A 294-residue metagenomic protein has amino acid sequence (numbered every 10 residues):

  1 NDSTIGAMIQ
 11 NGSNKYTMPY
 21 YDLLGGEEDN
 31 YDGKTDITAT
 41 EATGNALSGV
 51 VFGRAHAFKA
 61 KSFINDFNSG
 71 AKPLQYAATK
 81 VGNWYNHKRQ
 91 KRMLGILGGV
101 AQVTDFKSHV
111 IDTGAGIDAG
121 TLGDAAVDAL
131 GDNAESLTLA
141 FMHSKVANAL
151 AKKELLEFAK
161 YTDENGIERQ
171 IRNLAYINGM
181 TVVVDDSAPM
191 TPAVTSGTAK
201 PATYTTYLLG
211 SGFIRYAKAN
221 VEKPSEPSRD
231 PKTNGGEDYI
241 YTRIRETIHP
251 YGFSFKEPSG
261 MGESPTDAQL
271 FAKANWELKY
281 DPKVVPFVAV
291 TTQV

Functional and structural regions predicted by a protein language model:
N1-G49, K273-V294: N-terminal "assembly arms/tails" that initiate or stabilize quaternary assembly in self-assembling proteins
N1-I5, D124-A125, K223-E226: Short alpha-helical segments and helix-capping/turn motifs at coil-helix boundaries
Q10, T113-G120, K152-V294: Sequence/fold signature of self-assembling virion shell proteins
K15, E135-L139, G179, E237: Short, surface-exposed beta-edge/turn micro-motifs
Y20, A60, S144, D186: Residues immediately flanking
T40-S69: Short acidic, glycine/tyrosine-flanked loop/strand segments centered on an H-E-D-like triad
I64-D132, E277, K283, Q293: Alpha-helical scaffold segments that mediate packing/assembly in large oligomeric complexes
S108-D163: Loop-centered beta-sheet repeat module
